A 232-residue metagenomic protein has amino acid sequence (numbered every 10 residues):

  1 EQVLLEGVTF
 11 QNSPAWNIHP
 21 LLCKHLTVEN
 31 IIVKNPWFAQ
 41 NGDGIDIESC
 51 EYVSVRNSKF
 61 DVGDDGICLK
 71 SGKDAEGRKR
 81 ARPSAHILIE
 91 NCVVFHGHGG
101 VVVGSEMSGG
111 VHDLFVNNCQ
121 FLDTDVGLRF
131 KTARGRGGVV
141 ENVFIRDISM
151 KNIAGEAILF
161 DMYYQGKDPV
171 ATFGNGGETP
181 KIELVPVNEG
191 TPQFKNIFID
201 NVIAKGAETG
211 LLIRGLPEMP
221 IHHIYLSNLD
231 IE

Functional and structural regions predicted by a protein language model:
E1-E232: Extracellular/periplasmic carbohydrate-active domains that bind, remodel, or depolymerize complex polysaccharides
